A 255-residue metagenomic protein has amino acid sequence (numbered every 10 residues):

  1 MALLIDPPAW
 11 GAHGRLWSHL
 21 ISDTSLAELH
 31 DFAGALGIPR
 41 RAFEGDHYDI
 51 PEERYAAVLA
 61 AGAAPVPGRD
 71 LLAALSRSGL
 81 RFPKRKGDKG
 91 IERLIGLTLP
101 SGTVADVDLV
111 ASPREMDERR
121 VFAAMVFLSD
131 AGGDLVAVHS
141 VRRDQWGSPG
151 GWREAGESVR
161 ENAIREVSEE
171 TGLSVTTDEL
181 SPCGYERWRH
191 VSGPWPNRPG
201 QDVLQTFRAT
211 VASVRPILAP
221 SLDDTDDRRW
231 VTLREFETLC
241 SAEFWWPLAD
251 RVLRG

Functional and structural regions predicted by a protein language model:
L3-I21: Short glycine-/aliphatic-rich beta-strand segments at the starts of folded cytosolic domains
S18-D46, E53-A57, A61: Basic nucleic-acid-binding interfaces
G45-P83: Short, compact, well-ordered microdomains
L72, G79-M125: Acidic, metal-coordinating catalytic segment for phosphate/diphosphate chemistry, firing primarily on the Nudix
S129-E169: Conserved Nudix-box catalytic region and its N-terminal flanking loop in Nudix hydrolases and closely related
S174-Y185: A short coil-to-beta-strand element that immediately follows conserved catalytic motifs
E186-I217: Active-site-adjacent beta-strand/loop module that shapes the phosphate/pyrophosphate-binding cleft
T206-A209, L218-D250: NUDIX/MutT-family hydrolases
